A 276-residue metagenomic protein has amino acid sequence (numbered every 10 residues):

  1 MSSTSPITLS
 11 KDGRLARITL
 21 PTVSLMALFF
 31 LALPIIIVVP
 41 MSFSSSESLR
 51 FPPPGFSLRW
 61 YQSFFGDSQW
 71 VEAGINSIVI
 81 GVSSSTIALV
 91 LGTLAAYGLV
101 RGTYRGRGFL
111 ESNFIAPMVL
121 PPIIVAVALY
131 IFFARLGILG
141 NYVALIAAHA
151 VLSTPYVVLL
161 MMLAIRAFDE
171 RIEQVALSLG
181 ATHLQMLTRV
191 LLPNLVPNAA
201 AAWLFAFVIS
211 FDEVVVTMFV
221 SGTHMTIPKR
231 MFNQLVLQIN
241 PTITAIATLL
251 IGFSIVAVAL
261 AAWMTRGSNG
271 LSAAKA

Functional and structural regions predicted by a protein language model:
M1-I37: N-terminal signal-anchor/first transmembrane alpha helix
S2-T4, L33-S68, V220-G222, A276: Short membrane-interfacial helix/loop motifs at transmembrane-helix boundaries
S3-G13, V82-F114, I131, E170 (+2 more regions): Transmembrane-helix boundary motif in ABC transporter permease subunits
T4, S10-A16, Y61-Q69, F211-W263 (+2 more regions): Interhelical loop and adjacent transmembrane-helix boundary motif in polytopic membrane transport permeases
I7-S10, L49, P53, L58 (+4 more regions): Membrane-interfacial helix termini and adjacent extracytoplasmic/periplasmic loops of multi-pass transporters
K11, E47-S84, V236-L237: Periplasmic/extracellular loop-to-transmembrane helix junction in inner-membrane transport proteins
T22-I35, A126, A150-V151, V158-E170 (+1 more regions): Transmembrane alpha-helices
V38-S48, H149, N198-F232, A247: Non-cytoplasmic
